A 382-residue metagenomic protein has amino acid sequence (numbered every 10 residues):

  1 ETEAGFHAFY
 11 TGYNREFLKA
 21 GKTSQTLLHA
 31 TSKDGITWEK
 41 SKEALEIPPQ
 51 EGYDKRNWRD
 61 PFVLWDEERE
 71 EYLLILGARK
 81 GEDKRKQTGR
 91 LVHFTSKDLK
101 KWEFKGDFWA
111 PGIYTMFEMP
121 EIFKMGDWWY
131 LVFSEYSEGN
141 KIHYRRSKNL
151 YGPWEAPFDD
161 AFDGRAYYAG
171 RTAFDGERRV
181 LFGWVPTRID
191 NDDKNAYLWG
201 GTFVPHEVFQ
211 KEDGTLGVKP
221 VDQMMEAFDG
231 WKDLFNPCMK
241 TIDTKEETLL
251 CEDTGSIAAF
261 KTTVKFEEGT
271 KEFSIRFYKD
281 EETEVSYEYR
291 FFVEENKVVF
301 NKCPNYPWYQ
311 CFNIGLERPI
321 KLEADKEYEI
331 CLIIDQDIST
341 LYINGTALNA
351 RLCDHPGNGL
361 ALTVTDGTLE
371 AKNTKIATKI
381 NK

Functional and structural regions predicted by a protein language model:
E1-D60, W65-F117, K124-D163, V185-P237 (+3 more regions): Beta-rich carbohydrate-recognition and catalytic domains
F6, E70-Y72, W129, R179-V180 (+5 more regions): Hydrophobic residues embedded in beta-strands of well-ordered beta-sheets
I122, F260-T262, L322, K326-L341: Short tryptophan-centered beta-strand motifs in secreted/extracellular beta-sheet-rich domains of glycan-recognition
F158-D159, E247-D253, L316-L322, A350-R351: Beta-strand-rich interaction surfaces with strong enrichment in secreted/lumenal proteins
K240-P307: Secretory/extracellular carbohydrate-interaction modules and structurally similar beta-sandwich "look-alikes"
Y306-E329: Short, aromatic/His-centered strand-loop micro-motif at the edge of beta-sheets
C353-K382: Ligand-recognition surfaces built from glycine- and aromatic
